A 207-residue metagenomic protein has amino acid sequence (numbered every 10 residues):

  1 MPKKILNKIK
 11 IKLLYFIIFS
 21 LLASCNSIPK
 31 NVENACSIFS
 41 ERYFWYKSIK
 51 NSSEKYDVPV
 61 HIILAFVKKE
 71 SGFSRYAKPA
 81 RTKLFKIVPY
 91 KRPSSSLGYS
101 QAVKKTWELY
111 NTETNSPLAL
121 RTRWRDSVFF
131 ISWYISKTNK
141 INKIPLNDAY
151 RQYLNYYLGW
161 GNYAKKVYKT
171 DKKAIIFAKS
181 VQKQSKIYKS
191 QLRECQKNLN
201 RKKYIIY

Functional and structural regions predicted by a protein language model:
P2-L13: Bacterial N-terminal signal peptides that target proteins for export
I17-S20: Hydrophobic membrane-insertion alpha-helices, especially the h-region of bacterial N-terminal signal peptides
A23-S24: C-terminal motif of bacterial Sec signal peptides marking the signal peptidase cleavage site
S27-N200, I206: Catalytic glycan-binding domains that act on GlcNAc-containing polysaccharides
